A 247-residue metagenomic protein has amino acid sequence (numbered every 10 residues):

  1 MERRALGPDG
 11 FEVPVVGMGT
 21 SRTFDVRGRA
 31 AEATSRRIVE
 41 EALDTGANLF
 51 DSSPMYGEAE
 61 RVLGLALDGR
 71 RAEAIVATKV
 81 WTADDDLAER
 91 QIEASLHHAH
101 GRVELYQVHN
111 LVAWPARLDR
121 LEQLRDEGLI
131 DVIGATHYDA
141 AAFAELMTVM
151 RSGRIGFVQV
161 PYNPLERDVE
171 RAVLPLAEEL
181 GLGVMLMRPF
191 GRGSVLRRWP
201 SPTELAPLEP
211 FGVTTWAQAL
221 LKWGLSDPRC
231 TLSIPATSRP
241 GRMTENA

Functional and structural regions predicted by a protein language model:
M1-A74: N-terminal binding-site loop/beta-alpha segment at the start of enzyme catalytic domains that lines or forms
R3, H109-A247: Beta/alpha (TIM)-barrel catalytic core signal, keyed to glycine-rich beta->alpha loops juxtaposed to Asp/Glu that bind
L6, M18, A42, F50 (+11 more regions): Conserved, mostly hydrophobic/aromatic
G7-E12, D44, L63-E73, I92-G101 (+3 more regions): Acidic (Asp/Glu)-rich catalytic clusters
S21-A33, A77-L87, N110, T136 (+1 more regions): Active-site mouth loops of central-metabolism enzymes
V26-A30, S53-R61, W81-A88, H109-A116 (+2 more regions): Acidic-and-aromatic substrate-binding clefts and catalytic sites of carbohydrate-active enzymes
G28-A42, D84-H100, A116-R117, A140-V149 (+1 more regions): Short, acidic/polar
